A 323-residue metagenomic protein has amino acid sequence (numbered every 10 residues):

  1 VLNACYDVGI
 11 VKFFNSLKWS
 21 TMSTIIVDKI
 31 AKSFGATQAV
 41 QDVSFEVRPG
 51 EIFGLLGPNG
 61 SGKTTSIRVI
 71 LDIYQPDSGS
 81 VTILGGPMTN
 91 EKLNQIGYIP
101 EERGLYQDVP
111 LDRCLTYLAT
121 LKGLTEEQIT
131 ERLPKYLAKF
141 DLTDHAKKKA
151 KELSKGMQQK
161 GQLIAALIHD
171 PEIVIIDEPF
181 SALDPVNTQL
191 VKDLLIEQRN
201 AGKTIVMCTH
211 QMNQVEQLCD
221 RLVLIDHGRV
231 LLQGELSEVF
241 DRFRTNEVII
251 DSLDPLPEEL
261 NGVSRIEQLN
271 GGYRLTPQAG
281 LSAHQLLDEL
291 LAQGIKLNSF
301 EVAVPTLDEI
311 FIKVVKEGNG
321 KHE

Functional and structural regions predicted by a protein language model:
V1-A31, E317-E323: ABC-family P-loop ATPase nucleotide-binding domain
L2, G9-K12, D28, Q41-S44 (+4 more regions): N-terminal non-cleavable signal-anchor helices
S23-I25, K32-D226, L232: ABC transporter nucleotide-binding domains
Y98, T120, A138, N200 (+4 more regions): Residue-level marker of structural boundaries
K192-Q278: ABC transporter nucleotide-binding domain
T245-G318: Short, charged/small-residue-rich alpha-helical element at the C-terminal edge of ABC transporter nucleotide-binding
